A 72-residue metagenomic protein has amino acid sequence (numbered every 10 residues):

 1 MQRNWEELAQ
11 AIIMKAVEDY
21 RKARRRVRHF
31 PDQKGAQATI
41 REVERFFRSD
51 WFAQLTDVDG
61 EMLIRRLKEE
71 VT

Functional and structural regions predicted by a protein language model:
M1-Q33: N-terminal acidic leader/helix
K34-V71: Short, charge-rich amphipathic interface segments used for partner binding and complex assembly
